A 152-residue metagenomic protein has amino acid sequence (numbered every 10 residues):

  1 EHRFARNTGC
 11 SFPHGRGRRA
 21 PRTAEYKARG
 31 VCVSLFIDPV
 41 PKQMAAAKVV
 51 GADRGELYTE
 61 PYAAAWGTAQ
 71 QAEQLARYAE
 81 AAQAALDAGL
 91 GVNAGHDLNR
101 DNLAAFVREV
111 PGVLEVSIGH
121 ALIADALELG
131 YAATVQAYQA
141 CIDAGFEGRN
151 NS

Functional and structural regions predicted by a protein language model:
E1-H2, I37-Q43, T59-A63, H96-N102 (+1 more regions): Active-site-proximal loop/turn and secondary-structure-junction residues that shape catalytic pockets, frequently
E1-R18: Glycine/small-residue-rich loop that forms an oxyanion/phosphate-binding "nest" at active or ligand-binding sites
E1-R3, R54-W66, P111-Y131: Glycine-rich phosphate-binding active-site loops on the catalytic face of alpha/beta enzymes
P13, A20, V31-A85: Histidine/lysine/aspartate-rich catalytic loop segments that bind and position anionic ligands
E25, A46, A84, A105-F106 (+1 more regions): Well-formed, non-transmembrane alpha-helical positions, independent of function
G30-S34, D53-E56, G89-N93, V113-S117: Structural preference for beta-strand elements that scaffold enzyme active sites
V40-V50, L98-V113: Catalytic cores of alpha/beta
G67, Q71, D125-N151: C-terminal helical cap(s) of enzyme catalytic domains, especially alpha/beta-barrels
